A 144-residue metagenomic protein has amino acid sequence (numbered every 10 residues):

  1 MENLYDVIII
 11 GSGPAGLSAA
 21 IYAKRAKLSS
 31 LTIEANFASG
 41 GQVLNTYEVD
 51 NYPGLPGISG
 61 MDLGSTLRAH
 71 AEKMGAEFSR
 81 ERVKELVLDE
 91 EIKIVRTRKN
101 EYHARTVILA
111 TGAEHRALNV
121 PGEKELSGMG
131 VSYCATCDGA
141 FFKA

Functional and structural regions predicted by a protein language model:
M1-I10, L31, A38, N45 (+1 more regions): FAD-binding core/adjacent interface of flavoenzyme oxidoreductases
Y5-M74: Beta1-alpha1 glycine-rich phosphate/pyrophosphate-binding loop at the start of Rossmann-like nucleotide-binding domains
